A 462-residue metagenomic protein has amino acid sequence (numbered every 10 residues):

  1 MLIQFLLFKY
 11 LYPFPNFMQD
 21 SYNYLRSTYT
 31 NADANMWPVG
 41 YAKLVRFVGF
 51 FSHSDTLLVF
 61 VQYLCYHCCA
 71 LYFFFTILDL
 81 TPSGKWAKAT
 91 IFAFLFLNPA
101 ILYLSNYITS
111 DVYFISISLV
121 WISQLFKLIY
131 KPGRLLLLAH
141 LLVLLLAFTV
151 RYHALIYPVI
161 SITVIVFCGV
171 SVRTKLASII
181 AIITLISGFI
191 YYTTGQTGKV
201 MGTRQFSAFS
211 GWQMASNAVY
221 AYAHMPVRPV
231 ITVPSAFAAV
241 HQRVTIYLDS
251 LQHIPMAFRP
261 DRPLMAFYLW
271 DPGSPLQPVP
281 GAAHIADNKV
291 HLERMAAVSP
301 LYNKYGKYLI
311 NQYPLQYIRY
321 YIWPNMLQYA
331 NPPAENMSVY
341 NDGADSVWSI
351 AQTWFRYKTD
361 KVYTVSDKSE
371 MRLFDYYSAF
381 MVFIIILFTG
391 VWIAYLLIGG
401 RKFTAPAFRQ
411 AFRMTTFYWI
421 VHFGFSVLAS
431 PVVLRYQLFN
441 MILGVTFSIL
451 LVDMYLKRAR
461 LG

Functional and structural regions predicted by a protein language model:
Y10-Y24, A32-V48, S52-T56, F206 (+1 more regions): Extracytoplasmic catalytic/substrate-binding loops of multi-pass membrane glycan-assembly enzymes
V39-K43, F51-L71, L104: Loop-to-helix entry region of an early transmembrane alpha helix in multi-pass inner-membrane enzymes
T56-L64, H291-L292, S299-N303, Y308-Q312 (+2 more regions): Membrane-interface anchor segments at the N-terminal boundary of transmembrane helices in multi-pass membrane enzymes
F60-P82, S116, V120, Q124: Transmembrane-helix motifs of polytopic, lipid-linked glycan transferases
Y103-F114: Short acidic/glycine- and proline-prone juxtamembrane loop motifs at membrane-interface regions of multi-pass membrane
W121-L136: Membrane-interface transmembrane helices that cradle and orient dolichyl/undecaprenyl
L137-R151, L185-T193: Membrane-interface alpha helices of multi-pass inner-membrane proteins
F206-W354: Membrane-proximal stem/loop segments at transmembrane-domain junctions that anchor or position
